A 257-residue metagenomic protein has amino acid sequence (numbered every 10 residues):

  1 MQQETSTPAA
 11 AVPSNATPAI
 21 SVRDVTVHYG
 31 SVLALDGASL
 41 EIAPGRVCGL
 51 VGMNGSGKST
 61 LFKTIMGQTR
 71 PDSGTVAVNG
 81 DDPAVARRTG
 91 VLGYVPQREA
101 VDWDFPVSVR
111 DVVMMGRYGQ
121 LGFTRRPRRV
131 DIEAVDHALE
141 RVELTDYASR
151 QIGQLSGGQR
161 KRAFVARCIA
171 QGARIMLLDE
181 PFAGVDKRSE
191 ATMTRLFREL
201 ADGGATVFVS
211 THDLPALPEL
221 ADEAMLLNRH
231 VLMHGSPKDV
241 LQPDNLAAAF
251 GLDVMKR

Functional and structural regions predicted by a protein language model:
V51-M53: The feature captures the beta-strand-to-loop junction immediately N-terminal to the Walker
M66: Helix-to-loop junction immediately C-terminal to a conserved catalytic motif
G74-R88: Conserved ABC transporter NBD signature motif
M114, R128-Y147: Conserved ABC ATPase "signature" region
Q151-L155, Q159: Conserved ABC ATPase signature
M176-E180: Catalytic Walker B motif of ABC-type/P-loop ATPase nucleotide-binding domains
E223-P237: H-loop (His-switch) and adjacent beta-strand-loop-beta switch element of ABC-type ATPase nucleotide-binding domains
